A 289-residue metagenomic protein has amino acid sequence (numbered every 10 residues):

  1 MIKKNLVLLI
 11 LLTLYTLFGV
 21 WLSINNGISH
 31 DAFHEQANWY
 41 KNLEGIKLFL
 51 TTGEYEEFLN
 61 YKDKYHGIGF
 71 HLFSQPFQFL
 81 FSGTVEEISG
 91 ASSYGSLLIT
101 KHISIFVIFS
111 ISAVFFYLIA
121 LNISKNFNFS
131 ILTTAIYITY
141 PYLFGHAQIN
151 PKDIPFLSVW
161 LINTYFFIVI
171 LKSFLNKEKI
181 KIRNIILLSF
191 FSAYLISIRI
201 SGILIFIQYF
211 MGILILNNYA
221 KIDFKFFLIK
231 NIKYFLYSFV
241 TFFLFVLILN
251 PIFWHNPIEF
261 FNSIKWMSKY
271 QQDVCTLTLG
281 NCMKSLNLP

Functional and structural regions predicted by a protein language model:
K4-A32, Y40, E44-K47, E54 (+4 more regions): Transmembrane signal-anchor helices characteristic of membrane glycosylation enzymes that use polyprenol
T13, I99-S124, I162, F166: Transmembrane-helix motifs of polytopic, lipid-linked glycan transferases
F18-W21, F33-F70, P76-S89, S268-C282: Extracytosolic helix-loop segments that constitute the early lumenal/periplasmic catalytic or substrate-binding loops
G45, H66-L72, Y194, F210-P289: Transmembrane-lumen/periplasm boundary regions of multi-pass, lipid-linked membrane glycan transferases
T84-A91, I111, F116-T139, K179-R183: Transmembrane-helix signature of polytopic, membrane-embedded enzymes that assemble or transfer cell-envelope glycans
T133-I138, G145, Y165, S192 (+1 more regions): Short helix- or helix-capping micro-motifs that position conserved polar/aromatic residues at function-defining sites
S158, L187, S201-Y219: Transmembrane-embedded, aromatic-rich helix segments that form part of the hydrophobic channel/pocket engaging
N163-N184, Y219: Membrane-interface transmembrane helices that cradle and orient dolichyl/undecaprenyl
